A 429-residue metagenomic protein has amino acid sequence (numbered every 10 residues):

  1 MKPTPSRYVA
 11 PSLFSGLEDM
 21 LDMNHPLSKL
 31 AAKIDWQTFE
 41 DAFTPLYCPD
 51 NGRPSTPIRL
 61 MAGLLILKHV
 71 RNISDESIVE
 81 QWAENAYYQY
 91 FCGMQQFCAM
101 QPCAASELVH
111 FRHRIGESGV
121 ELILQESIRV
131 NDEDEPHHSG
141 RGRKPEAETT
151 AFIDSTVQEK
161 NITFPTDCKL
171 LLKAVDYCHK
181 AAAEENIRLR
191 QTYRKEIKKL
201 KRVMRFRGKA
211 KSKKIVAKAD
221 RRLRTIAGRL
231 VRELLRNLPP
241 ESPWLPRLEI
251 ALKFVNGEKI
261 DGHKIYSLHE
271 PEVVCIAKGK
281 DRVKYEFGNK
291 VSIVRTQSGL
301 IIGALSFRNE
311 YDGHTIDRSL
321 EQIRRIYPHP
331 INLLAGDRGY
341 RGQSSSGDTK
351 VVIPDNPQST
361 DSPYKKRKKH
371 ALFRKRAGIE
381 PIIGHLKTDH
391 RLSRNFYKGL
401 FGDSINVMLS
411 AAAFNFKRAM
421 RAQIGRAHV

Functional and structural regions predicted by a protein language model:
M1-I34, D41, R421-R426: Charged, often Cys/His-bearing segments associated with DNA-binding zinc-finger transcription factors
H25, A62-L64, I78-W82, A104-L108 (+7 more regions): Short, conserved catalytic/metal-binding motifs centered on acidic residues
L27-I66, V70: Basic, short loop/linker segments at the boundary and entry of helix-turn-helix/winged-helix-like folds
L46-I58, N72-H113, V120, S139: Trp/Phe/Arg-rich N-terminal binding region typifying the photolyase-homology
Q95-E272: Active-site- or DNA-interface-adjacent structural scaffold in DNA-acting proteins
K280-I326: Electropositive, glycine- and tryptophan-enriched low-complexity nucleic-acid-binding patches
N332-F401, I405: Helix-centered, glycine/charged polyanion-binding patches within enzymatic domains that contact phosphate-containing
